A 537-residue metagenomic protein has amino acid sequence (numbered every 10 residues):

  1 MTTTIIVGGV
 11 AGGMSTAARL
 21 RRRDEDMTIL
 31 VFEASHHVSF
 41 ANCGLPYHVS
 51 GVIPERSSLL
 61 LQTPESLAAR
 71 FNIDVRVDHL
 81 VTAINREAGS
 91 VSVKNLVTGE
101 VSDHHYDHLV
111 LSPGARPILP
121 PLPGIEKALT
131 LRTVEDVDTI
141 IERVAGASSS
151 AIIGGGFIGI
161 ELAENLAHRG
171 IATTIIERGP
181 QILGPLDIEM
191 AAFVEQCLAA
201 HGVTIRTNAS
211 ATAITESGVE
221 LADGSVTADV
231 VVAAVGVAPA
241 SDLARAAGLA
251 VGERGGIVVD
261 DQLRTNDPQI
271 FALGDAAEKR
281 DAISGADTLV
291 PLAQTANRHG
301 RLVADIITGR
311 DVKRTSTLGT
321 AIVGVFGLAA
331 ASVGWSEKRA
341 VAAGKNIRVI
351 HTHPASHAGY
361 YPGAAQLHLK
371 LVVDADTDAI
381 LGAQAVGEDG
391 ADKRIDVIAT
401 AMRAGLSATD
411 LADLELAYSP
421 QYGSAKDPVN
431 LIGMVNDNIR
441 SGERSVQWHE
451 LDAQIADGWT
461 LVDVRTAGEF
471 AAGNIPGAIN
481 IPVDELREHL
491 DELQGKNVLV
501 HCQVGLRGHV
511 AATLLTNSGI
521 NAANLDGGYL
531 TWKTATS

Functional and structural regions predicted by a protein language model:
M1-D74, A163-L186, T320, K393-M402 (+1 more regions): Beta1-alpha1 glycine-rich phosphate/pyrophosphate-binding loop at the start of Rossmann-like nucleotide-binding domains
T2, A276-E388, P420-A453, W459: Mid-to-C-terminal Rossmann-like scaffold of FAD/NAD(P)H-dependent oxidoreductases
R19-H108, D187-T204, K338-R339, L431-M434 (+2 more regions): N-terminal Rossmann-like dinucleotide/flavin-binding domain of flavoprotein oxidoreductases that bind FAD/FMN
D26-T28, R70, R76-V97, H104 (+1 more regions): A Rossmann-like FAD-binding core segment of flavoenzymes
L59-L60, L129, S149-A151, F157-T212 (+2 more regions): Rossmann-like dinucleotide-binding cores of NAD(P)H-dependent redox enzymes
H108-R169, V259-D261, I481-H489, D526-G527: Glycine-rich dinucleotide-binding loop and its adjacent helix/turn
E126-A147, S217-E220, S225-L302, V397 (+1 more regions): FAD-site-proximal beta/loop scaffold in flavoenzymes
T409-T460, A467-L499, Q503-S537: Rhodanese-like catalytic fold shared by cysteine-dependent sulfurtransferases and DSP/PTP-type phosphatases
